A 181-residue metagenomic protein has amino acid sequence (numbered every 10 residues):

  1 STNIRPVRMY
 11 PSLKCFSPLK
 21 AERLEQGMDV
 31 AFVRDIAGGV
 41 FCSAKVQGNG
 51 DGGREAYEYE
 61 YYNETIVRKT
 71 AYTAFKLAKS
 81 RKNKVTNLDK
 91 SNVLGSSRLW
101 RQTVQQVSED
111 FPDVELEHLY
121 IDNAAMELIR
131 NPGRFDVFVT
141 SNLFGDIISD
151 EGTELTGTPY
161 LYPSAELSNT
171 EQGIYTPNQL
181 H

Functional and structural regions predicted by a protein language model:
S1, L128-H181: Glycine-rich phosphate/nucleotide-binding loop
S1, L24, Q47-G53, Q102-V107 (+1 more regions): A glycine- and small-aliphatic-rich helix-loop capping segment at beta-alpha/alpha-beta transitions that lines
S1-Y57, L143-G145: N-terminal glycine-rich phosphate/adenylate-binding segment common to multiple enzyme folds
S12, L119-M126: Short acidic loop-to-helix transition motifs that present clustered carboxylates
F16-S17, C42-Q47, S97-R101, L128-N131 (+1 more regions): Short acidic, glycine/serine/threonine-rich loops at helix termini
A21-Q26, A78-K79, S108-D110, I129-P132 (+1 more regions): Solvent-exposed alpha-helices and their adjacent loops that cap or buttress functional pockets in soluble metabolic
G52-D122, R134: Glycine-rich phosphate/diphosphate-binding loop of Rossmann-like nucleotide-binding domains
